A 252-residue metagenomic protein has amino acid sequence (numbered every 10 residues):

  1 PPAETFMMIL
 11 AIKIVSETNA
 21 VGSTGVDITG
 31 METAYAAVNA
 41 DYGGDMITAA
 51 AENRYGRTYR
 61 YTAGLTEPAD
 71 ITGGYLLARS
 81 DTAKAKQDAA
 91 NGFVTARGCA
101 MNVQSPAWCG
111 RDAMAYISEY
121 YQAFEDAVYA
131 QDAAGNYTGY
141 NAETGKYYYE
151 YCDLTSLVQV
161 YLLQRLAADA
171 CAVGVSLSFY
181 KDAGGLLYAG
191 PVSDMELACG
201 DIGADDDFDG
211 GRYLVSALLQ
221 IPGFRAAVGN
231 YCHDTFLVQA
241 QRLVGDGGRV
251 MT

Functional and structural regions predicted by a protein language model:
P1-T252: Phosphate/dinucleotide-binding and metal-coordinating scaffold of catalytic cores in nucleotide-dependent enzymes
